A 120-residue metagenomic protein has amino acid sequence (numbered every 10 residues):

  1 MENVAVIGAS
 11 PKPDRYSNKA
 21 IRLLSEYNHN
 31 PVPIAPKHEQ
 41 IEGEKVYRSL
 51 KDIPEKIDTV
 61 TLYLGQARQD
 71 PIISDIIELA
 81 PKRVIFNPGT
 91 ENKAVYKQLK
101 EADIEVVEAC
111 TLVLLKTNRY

Functional and structural regions predicted by a protein language model:
M1-I57, D70-N87, E91-Y120: Structural/interface elements that position substrates and couple domains in central-metabolism enzymes
T61-G65: Short glycine-/small-residue-rich Rossmann-like dinucleotide-binding loops
